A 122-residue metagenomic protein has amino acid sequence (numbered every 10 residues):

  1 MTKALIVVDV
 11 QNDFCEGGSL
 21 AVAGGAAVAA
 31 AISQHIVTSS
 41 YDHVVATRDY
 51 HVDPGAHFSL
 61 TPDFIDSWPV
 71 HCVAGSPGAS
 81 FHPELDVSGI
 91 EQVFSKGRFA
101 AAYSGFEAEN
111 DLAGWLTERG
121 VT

Functional and structural regions predicted by a protein language model:
M1-A101: Active-site acidic carboxylates
G97-R119: Alpha-helical scaffold elements lining the catalytic groove of polysaccharide deacetylases
T122: Active-site beta-loop-alpha substructure in enzyme catalytic cores, prototypically the cysteine-centered nucleophile
